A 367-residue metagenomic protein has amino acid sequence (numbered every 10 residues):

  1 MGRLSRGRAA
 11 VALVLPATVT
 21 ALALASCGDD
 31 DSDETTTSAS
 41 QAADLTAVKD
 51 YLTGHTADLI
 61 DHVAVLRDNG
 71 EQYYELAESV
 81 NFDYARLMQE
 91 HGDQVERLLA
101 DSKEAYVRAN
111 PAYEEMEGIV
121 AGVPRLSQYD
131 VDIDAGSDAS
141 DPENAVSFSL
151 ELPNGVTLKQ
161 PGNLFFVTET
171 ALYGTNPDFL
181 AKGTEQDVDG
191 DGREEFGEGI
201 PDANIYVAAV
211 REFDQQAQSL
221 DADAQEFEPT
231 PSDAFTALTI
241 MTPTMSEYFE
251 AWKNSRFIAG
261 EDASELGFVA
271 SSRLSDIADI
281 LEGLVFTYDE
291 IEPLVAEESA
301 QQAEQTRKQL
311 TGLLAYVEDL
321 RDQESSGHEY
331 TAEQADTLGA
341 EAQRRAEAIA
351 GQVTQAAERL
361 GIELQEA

Functional and structural regions predicted by a protein language model:
M1-V14: Bacterial N-terminal signal peptides that target proteins for export
P16-T20: Classical Sec-dependent N-terminal signal peptides that target proteins to the secretory pathway
L22-S26: C-terminal motif of bacterial Sec signal peptides marking the signal peptidase cleavage site
G28-D31: Bacterial signal peptide processing site
D33-T35: Extracytoplasmic/periplasmic copper-protein system
T37-A367: Mature extracytoplasmic or organellar-lumen-exposed domains after removal of signal/transit peptides
